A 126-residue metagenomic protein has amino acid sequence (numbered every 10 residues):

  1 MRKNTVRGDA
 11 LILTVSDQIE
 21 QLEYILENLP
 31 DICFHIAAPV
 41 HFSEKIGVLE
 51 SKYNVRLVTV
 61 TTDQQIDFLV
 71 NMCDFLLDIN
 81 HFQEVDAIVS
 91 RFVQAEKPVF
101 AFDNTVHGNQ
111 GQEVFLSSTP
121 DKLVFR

Functional and structural regions predicted by a protein language model:
M1-V48: Conserved catalytic-core segment of nucleotide-activated headgroup transferases in glycan assembly
Q21, K45, Q64-I66, A87 (+1 more regions): Short acidic active-site motifs
E44-T61: Nucleotide-activated donor-binding/catalytic signature segment of Leloir-type glycosyltransferases, i.e., the conserved
T62-D74, Q94: Short acidic alpha-helix that forms the nucleotide-activated donor recognition element in Leloir-type transferases
D67, D86-Q94, G108: Short alpha-helical segment that forms part of, or immediately flanks, the ligand-binding pocket in carbohydrate-active
N71-E84, K97: Acidic donor-binding loop of glycosyltransferase active sites
H81, K97-G108: Short glycine-rich donor-binding/catalytic loop of glycosyltransferases that coordinates the nucleotide-sugar
G108-R126: Change "using UDP/GDP/dTDP sugars" to "using nucleotide sugars
